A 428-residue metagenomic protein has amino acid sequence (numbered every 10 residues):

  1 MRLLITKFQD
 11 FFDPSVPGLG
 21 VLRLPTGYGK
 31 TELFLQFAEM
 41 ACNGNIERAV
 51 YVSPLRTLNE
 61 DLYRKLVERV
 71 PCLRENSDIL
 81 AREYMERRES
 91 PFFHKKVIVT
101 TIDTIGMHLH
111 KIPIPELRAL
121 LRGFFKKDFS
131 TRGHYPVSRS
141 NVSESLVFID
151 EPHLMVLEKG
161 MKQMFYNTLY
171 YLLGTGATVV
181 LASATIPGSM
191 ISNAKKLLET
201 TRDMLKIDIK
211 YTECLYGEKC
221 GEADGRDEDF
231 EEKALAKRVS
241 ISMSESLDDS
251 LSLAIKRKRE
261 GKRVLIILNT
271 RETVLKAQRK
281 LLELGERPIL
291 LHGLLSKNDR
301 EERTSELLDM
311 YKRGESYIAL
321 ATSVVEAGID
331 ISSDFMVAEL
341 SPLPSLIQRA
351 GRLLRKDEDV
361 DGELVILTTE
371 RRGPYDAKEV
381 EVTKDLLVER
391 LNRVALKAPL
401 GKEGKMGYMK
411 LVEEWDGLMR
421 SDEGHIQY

Functional and structural regions predicted by a protein language model:
M1-Y428: N-terminal helicase ATP-binding lobe
